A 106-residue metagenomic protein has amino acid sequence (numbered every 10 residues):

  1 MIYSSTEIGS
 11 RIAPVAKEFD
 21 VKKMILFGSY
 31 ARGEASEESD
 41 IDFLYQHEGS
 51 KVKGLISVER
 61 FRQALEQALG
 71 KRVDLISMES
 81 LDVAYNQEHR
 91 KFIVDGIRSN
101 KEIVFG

Functional and structural regions predicted by a protein language model:
M1-K23, R32-G33, E37, E48-G106: Catalytic core of pol beta-like nucleotidyltransferases
D40-Q46: Short, aliphatic-rich beta-strand segments
